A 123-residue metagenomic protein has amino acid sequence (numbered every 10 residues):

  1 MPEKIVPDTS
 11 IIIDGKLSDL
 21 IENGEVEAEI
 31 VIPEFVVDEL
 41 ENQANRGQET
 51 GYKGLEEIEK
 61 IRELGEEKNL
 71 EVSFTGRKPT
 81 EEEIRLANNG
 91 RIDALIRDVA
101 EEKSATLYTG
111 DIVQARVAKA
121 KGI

Functional and structural regions predicted by a protein language model:
P2-Y108, I112-I123: Active-site-proximal, substrate-binding regions of enzyme catalytic domains and RNA-binding/basic surfaces
